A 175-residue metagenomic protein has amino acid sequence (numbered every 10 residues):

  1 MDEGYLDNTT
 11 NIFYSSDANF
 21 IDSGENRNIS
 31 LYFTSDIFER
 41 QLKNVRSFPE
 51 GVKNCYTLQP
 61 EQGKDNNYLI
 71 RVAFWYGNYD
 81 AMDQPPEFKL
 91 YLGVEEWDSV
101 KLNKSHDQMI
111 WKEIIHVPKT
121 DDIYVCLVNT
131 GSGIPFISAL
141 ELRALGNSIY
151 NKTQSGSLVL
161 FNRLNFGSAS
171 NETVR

Functional and structural regions predicted by a protein language model:
M1-R175: Compositionally biased, intrinsically disordered or flexible polar/acidic segments
